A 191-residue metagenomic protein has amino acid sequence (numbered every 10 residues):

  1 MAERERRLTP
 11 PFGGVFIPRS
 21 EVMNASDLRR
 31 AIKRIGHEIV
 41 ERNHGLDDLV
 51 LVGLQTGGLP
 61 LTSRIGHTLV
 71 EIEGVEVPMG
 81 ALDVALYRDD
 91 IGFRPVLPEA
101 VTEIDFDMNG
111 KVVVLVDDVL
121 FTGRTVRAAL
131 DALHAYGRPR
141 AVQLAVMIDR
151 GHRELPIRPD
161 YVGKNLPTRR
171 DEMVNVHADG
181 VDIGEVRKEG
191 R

Functional and structural regions predicted by a protein language model:
M1-R191: PRPP-associated nucleotide enzymes
